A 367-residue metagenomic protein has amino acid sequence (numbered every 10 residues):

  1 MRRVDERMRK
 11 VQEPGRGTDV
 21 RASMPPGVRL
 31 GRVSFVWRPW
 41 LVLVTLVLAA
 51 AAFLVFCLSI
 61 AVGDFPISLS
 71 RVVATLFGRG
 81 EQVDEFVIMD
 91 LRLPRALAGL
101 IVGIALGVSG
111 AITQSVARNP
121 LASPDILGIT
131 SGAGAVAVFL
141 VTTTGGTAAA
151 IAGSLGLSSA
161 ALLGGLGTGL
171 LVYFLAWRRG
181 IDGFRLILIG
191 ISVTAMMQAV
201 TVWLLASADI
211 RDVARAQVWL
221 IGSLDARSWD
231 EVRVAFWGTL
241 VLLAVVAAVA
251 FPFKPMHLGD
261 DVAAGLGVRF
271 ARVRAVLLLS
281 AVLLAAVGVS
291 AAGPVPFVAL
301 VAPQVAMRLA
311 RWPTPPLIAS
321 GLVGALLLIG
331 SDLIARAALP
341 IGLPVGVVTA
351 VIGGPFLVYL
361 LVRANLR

Functional and structural regions predicted by a protein language model:
R2-R367: Alpha-helical transmembrane segments in inner-membrane proteins
